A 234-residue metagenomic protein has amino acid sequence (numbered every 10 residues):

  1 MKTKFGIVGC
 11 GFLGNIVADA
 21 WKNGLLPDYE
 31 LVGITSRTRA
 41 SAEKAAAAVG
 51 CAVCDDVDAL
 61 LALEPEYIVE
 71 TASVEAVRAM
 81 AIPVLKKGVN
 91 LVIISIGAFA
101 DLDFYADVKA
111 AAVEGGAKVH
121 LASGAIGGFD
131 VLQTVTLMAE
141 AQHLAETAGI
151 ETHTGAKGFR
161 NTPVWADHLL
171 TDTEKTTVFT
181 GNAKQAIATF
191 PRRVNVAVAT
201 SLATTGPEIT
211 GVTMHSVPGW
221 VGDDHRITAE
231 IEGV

Functional and structural regions predicted by a protein language model:
M1-K44: N-terminal Rossmann-like dinucleotide-binding module
V8, I16, H120, A125-V234: Active-site-lining helix/loop region of Rossmann-like oxidoreductase modules
E30-G33, E66-I68, K118-V119: Short active-site oxyanion
K44-C51: Short, conserved SAM-binding/catalytic segment of Class I S-adenosyl-L-methionine-dependent methyltransferases
C51, K87-N90, E114-A117: A short helix->loop->beta-strand "cap" motif at the edges of active sites that frequently abuts
C54, E70, I93, V119-S123: General beta-strand structural signal in soluble alpha/beta enzymes
D55-K86, A98-L102: Beta-loop-alpha module in the N-terminal Rossmann-like domain of NAD(P)-dependent dehydrogenases, especially those
I96-K118: Rossmann-fold NAD(P)-binding glycine/threonine-rich loop
